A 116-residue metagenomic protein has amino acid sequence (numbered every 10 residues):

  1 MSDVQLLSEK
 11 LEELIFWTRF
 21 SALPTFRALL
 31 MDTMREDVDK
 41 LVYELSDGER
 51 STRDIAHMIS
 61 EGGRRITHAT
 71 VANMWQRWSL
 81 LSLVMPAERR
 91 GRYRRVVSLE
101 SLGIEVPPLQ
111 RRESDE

Functional and structural regions predicted by a protein language model:
M1-A22: Heptad-repeat coiled-coil amphipathic alpha-helices that mediate oligomerization/assembly
F16-K40: Short alpha-helical segments that sit at the start of domains
E44, H57, A69, N73: DNA-binding alpha-helical recognition surfaces that contact promoter or target DNA
S46-D54: Short capping segments at the starts of secondary-structure elements
R53-G63: DNA-recognition alpha helix
R64-L80: Short amphipathic alpha-helical interaction segments
S79-R90: A short, conserved structural fragment
V97-E116: Short, amphipathic alpha-helical interaction segments positioned at domain boundaries
